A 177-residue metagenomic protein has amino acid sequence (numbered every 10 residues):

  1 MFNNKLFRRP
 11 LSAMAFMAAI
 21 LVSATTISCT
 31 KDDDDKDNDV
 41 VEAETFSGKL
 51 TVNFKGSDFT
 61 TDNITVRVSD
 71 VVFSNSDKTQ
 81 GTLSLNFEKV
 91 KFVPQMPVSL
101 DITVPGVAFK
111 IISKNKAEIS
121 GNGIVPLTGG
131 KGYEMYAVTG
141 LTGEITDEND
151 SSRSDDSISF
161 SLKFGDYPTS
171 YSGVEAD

Functional and structural regions predicted by a protein language model:
F2-R9, L21-L50, S154, S159-D177: Bacterial Sec-dependent N-terminal signal peptides
N3-N4, A15, I64-T65, D70-G81 (+3 more regions): Extracellular low-complexity Ser/Thr/Asn/Gly-rich intrinsically disordered segments
P10-A18: Sec-dependent signal peptide hydrophobic core
M14, V41-S47, N115-A117: Conserved long hydrophobic alpha-helices within structured protein cores
V41-R67: N-terminal segment immediately downstream of the Sec signal-peptide cleavage site in secreted/extracellular proteins
D58-L141: Predominantly extracellular/secreted and cell-surface proteins with exposed, flexible low-complexity segments
K116-D177: Beta-sheet ligand-binding and adhesion/scaffold domains
